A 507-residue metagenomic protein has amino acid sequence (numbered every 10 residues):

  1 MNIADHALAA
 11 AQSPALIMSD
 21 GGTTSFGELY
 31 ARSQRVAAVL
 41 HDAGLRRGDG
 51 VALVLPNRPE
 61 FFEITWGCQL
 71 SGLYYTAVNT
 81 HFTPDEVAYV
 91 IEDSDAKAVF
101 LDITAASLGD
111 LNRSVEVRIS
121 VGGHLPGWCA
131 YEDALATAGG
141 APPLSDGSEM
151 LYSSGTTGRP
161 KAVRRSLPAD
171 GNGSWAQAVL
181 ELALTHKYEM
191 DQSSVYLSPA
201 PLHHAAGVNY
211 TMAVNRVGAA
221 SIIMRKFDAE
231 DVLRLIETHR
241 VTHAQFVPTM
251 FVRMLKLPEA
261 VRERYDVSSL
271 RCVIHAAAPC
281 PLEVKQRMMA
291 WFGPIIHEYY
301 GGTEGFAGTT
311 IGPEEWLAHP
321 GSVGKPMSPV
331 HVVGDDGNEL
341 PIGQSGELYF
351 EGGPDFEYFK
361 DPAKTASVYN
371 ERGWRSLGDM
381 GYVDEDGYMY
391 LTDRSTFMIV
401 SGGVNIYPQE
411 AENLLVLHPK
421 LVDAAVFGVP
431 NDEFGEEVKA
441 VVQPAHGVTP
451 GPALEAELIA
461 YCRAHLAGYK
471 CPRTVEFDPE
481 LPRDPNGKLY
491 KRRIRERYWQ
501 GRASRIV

Functional and structural regions predicted by a protein language model:
A15-R58, F62-T65, T83-A88: Conserved AMP-binding/adenylate-forming core of the ANL superfamily
D42-A43, W66, L70-L135, P143: Structural core segment of the AMP-binding/adenylate-forming
G50, P56-T76, T80-P84, E92-A98 (+4 more regions): A short helix-loop-beta submotif of the ANL/AMP-binding
F82, V99-L101, R234, A244 (+7 more regions): AMP-binding/adenylate-forming catalytic core of the ANL superfamily
S107-L151, R159, P168-E181, P258: ANL superfamily adenylate-forming
L151-G155, R216, V241-F246, L257-H319 (+2 more regions): Gly/Ser/Thr-rich phosphate-binding loop
G171-V195, P199, H203-H243, L257: Conserved AMP-binding/adenylation subdomain of ANL enzymes
A467-K488, V507: AMP-binding/adenylate-forming catalytic domain of the ANL superfamily
